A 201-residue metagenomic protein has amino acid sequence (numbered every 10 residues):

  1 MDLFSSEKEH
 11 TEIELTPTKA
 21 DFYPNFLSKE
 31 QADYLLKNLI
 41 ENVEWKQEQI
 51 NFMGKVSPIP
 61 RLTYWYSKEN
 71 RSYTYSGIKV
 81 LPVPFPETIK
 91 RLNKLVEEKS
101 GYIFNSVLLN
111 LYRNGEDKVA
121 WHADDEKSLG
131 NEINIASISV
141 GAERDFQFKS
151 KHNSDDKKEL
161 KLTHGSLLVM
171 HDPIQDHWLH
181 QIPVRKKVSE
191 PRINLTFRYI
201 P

Functional and structural regions predicted by a protein language model:
M1-P201: Non-heme Fe(II) oxygenase metal-center motifs and adjacent flexible, charged/small-residue loops
